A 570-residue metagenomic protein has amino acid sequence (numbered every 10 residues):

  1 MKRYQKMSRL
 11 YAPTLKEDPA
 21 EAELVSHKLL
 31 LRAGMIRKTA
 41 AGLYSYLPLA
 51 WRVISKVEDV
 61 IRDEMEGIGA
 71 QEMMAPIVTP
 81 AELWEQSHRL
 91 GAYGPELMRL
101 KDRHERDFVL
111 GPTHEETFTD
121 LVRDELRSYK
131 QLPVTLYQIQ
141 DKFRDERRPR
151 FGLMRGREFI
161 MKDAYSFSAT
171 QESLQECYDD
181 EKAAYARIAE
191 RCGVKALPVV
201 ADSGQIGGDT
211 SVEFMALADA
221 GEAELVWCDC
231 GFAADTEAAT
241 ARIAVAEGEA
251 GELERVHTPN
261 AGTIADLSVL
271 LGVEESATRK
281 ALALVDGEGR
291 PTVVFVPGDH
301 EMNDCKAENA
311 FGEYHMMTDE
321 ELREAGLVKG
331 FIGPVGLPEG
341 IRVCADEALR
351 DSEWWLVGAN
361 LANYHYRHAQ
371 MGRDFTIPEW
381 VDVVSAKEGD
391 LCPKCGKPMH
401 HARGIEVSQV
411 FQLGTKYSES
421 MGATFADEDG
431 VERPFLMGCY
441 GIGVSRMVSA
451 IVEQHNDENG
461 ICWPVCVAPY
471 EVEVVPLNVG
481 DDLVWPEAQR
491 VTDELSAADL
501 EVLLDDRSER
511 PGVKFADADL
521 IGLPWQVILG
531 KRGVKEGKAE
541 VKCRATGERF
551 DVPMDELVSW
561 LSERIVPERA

Functional and structural regions predicted by a protein language model:
M1-A570: NTP/phosphate- and nucleic-acid-binding module
